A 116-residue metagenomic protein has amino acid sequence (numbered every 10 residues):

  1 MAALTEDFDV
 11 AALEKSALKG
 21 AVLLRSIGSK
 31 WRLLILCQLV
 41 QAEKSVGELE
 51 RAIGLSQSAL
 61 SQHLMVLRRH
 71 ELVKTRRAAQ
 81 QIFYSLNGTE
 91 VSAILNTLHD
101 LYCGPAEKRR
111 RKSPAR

Functional and structural regions predicted by a protein language model:
M1-K19, G88-R116: Amphipathic alpha-helical dimerization/coiled-coil segments that flank or bridge DNA-binding/regulatory modules
A11-S58, A78-V91: N-terminal helix-turn-helix DNA-binding core of bacterial DNA-binding proteins
R25, L64-M65: Core alpha-helical elements of the protein kinase catalytic domain, predominantly the helix directly N-terminal
R51, Q62, R68-R69: Alpha-helical residues within the helix-turn-helix
Q57, R69-H70: Extended rod-forming repeat segments used as scaffolds/tethers
